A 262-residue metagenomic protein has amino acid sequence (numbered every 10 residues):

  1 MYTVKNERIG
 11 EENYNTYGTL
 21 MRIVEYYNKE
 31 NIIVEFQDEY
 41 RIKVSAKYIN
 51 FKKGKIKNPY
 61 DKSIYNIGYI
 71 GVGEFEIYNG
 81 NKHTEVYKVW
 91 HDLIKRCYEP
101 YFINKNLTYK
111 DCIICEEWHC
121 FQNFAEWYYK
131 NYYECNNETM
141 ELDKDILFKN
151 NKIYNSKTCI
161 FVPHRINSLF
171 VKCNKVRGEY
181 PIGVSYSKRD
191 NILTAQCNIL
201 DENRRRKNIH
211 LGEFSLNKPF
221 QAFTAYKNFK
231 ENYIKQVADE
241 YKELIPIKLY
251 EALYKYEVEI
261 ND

Functional and structural regions predicted by a protein language model:
M1-K43, Y60-H91, K95, D111-I114: Short helix-coil boundary/hinge micro-motifs
V24-E30, S45-K53, F214-Q221: A short, sequence-level motif marking secondary-structure junctions
V34, F124, V184, A195 (+1 more regions): An aromatic-rich alpha-helical recognition segment common to small helix-rich domains
F36, C197-I199, E213: Residue-level recognition of conserved beta-strand positions in structured domain cores
K47-Y65, K175, Y233-D262: Extended, polar beta-sheet/loop recognition surfaces of beta-rich domains that mediate binding to diverse ligands
E76-E99, N104-N198: Short, cationic Gly/His-enriched loop motifs
K110-C115, R205-K218: A short, exposed loop/beta-hairpin motif centered on an aromatic-Gly-Thr core
